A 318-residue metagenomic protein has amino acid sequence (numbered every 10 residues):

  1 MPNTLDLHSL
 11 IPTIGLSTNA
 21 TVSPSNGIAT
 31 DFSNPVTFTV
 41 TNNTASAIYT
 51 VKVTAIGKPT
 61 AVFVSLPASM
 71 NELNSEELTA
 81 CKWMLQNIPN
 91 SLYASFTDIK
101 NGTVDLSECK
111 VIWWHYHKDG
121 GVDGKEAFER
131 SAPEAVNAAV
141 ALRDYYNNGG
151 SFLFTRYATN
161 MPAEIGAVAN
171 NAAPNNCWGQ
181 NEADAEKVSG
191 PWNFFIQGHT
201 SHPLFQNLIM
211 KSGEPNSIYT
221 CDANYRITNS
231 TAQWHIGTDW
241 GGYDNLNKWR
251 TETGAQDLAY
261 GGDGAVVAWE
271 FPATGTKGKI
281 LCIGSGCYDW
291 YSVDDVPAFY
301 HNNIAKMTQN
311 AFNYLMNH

Functional and structural regions predicted by a protein language model:
M1-P59: Beta-rich interaction/scaffold domains
T60-V62, L281: Conserved beta-strand elements of the Class I
V62, L66, M70-N171: Helical hinge/lid and interdomain linker segments adjacent to catalytic or ligand-binding clefts that mediate domain
A68-S69, K118-D119, T159-M161, G264-A265 (+2 more regions): Short, solvent-exposed loop/turn segments at secondary-structure junctions
G124-N229: A glycine-rich, often tryptophan-bearing local segment used as a flexible ligand/cofactor-contacting loop or short
E186-S285: Catalytic beta-strand/loop cores that center a nucleophilic Ser/Cys/Thr and support acyl-enzyme chemistry
D289-T308: A short acidic/glycine-rich loop-to-helix N-cap element
N310-H318: C-terminal alpha-helix
